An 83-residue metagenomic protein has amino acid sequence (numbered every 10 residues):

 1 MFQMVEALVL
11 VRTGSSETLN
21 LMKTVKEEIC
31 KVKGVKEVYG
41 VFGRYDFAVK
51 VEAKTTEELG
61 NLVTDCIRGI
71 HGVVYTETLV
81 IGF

Functional and structural regions predicted by a protein language model:
M1-F83: A compositional/biophysical signature of low hydrophobicity enriched in polar/charged and small residues
